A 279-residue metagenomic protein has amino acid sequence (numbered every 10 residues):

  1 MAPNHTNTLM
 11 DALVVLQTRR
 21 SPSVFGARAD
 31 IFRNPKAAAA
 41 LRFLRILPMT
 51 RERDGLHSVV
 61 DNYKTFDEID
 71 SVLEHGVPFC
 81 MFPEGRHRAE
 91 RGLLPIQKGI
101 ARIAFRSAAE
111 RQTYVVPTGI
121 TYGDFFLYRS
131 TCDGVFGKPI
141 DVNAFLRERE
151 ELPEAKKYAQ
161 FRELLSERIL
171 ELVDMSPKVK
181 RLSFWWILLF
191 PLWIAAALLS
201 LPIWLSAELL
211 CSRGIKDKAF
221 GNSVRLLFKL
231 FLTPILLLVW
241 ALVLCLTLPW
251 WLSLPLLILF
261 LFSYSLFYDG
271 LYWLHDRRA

Functional and structural regions predicted by a protein language model:
M1-I140, L146, E151-L152, I194 (+1 more regions): Soluble catalytic domains of membrane acyltransferases
E148-R181: Long, charge-rich alpha-helical interaction segments
S183-P202: Transmembrane alpha-helical segments and their cytosolic interface motifs in multi-pass membrane proteins
